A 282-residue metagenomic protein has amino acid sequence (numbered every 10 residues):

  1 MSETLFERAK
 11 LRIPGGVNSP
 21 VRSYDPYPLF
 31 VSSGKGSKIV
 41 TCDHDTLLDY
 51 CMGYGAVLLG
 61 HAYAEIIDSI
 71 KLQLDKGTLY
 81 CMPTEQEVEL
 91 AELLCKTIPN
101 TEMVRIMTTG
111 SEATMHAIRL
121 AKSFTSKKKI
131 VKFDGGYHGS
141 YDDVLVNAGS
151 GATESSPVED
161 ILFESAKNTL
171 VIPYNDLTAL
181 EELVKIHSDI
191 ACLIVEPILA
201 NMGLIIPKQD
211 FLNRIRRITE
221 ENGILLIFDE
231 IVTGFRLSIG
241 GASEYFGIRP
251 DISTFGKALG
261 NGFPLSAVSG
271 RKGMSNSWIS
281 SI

Functional and structural regions predicted by a protein language model:
M1-I282: Conserved N-terminal phosphate-binding loop of PLP-dependent enzymes in the Aspartate aminotransferase
